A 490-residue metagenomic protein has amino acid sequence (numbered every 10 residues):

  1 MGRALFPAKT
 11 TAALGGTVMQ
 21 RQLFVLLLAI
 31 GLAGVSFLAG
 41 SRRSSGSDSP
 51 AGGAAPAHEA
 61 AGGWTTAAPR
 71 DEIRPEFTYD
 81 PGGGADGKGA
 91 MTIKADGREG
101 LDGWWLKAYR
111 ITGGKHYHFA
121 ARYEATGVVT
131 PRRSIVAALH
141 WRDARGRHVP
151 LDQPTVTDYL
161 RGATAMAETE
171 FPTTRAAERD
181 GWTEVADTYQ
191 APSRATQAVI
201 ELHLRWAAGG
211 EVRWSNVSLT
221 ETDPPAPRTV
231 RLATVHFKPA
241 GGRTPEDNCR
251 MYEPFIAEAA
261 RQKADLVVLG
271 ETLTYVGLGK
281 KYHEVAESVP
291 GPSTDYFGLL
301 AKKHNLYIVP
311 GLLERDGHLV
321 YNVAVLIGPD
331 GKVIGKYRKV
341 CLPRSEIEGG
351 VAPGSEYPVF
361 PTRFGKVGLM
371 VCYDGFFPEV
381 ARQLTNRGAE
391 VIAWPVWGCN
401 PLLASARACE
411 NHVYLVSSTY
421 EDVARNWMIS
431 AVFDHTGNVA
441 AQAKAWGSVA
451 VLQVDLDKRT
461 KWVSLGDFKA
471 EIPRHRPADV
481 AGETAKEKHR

Functional and structural regions predicted by a protein language model:
R3-V18: Short, Lys/Arg-enriched N-terminal segments with co-localized hydrophobic residues within the first ~10-30 amino acids
L26-S36: Bacterial N-terminal signal peptides
F37-R231: Extracellular and organelle-lumenal recognition/adhesion modules and their flexible linkers in secreted
D180-T183, V359, Y420-R490: C-terminal beta-strand edge segments of enzyme domains
P227-G242: Short beta-strand segments enriched in small/hydrophobic residues
E246-R250, F255-P329, G398-V413: Cys-nucleophile CN-hydrolase/nitrilase-fold catalytic domain and related Cys-dependent amidase chemistry that acts on
V289-I308, G375-Q453: CN hydrolase (nitrilase-like) catalytic-core segments centered on the catalytic cysteine and neighboring Lys/Glu
R315-R387, K444, S464-K469: Active-site catalytic loop in hydrolytic enzyme cores
